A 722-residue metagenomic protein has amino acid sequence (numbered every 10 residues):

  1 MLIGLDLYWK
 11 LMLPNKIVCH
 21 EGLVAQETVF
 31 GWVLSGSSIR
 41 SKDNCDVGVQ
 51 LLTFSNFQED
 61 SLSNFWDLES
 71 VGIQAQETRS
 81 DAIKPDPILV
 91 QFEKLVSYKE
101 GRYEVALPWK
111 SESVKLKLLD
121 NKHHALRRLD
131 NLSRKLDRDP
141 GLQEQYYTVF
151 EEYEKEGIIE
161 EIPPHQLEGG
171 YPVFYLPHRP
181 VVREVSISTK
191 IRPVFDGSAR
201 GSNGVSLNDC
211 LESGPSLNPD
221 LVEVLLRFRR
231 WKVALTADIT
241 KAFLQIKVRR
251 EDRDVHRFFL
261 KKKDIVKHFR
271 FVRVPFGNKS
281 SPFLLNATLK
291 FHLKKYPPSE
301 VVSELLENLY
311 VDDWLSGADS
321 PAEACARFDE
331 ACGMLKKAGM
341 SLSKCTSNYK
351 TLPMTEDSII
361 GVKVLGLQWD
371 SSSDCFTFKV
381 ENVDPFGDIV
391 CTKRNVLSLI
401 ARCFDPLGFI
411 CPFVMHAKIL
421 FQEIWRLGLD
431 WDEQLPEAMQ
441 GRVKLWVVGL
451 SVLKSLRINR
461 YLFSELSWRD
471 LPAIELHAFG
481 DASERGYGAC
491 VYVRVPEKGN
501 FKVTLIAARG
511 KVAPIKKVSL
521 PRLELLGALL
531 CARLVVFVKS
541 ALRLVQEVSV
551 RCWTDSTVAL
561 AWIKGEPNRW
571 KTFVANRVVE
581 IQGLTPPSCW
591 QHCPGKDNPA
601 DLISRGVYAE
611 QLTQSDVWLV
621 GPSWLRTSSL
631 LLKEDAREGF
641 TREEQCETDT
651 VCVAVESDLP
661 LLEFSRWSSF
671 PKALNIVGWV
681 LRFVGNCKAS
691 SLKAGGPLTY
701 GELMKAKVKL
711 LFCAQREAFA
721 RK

Functional and structural regions predicted by a protein language model:
M1-V233, K261-K262, L293, P297-P298 (+11 more regions): Intrinsically disordered, low-complexity regulatory segments at domain boundaries and processing junctions
D67-L68, G72-T78, A82-I83, G101 (+16 more regions): RNase H-like DDE catalytic core and adjacent DNA/metal-binding regions of integrase/transposase superfamily proteins
E160-V181, V448-G480: Flexible, glycine/threonine-enriched loop-and-boundary segments that flank and lead into catalytic domains of large
S216, I265-L284, T288-K290, V396 (+2 more regions): A short, polar/acidic, helix/strand-boundary loop motif
R229-V301, V493: Conserved polymerase palm-domain catalytic core
P282-A326, R533-C552: Active-site palm subdomain of RNA-directed nucleic acid polymerases
N308, L530-P599: RNase H catalytic domain
F376, V383, D470-R522: RNase H-like nuclease fold core
